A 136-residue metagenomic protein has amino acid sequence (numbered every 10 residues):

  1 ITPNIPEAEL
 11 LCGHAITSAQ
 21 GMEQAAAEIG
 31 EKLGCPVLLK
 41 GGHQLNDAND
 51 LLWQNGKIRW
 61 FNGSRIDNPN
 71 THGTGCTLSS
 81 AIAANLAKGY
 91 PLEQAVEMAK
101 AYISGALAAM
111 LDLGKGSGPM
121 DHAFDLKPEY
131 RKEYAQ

Functional and structural regions predicted by a protein language model:
I1-I58: Conserved phosphate/ATP/ADP-binding segment of small-molecule kinases
E7, G42-L45, R65-D67, K100-I103 (+1 more regions): Glycine-rich beta-alpha junction loops
E9-L10, N68-L92: Short, small-residue alpha-helix embedded
A15-M22, A87-E97: Short, charged, surface-exposed loops that flank catalytic or proteolytic processing sites
I16, F61, M120: Short clusters of hydrophobic/aromatic residues that line enzyme substrate/ligand-binding pockets
H43-Q44, G75-T77, A81, G116-G118: Gly/Ser/Thr-rich beta-alpha loop segments that engage phosphate groups in nucleotides
I58-H72: Short pre-catalytic strand/loop immediately N-terminal to key active-site residues, enriched for Gly-Thr
Q94-Q136: Charged C-terminal helix
